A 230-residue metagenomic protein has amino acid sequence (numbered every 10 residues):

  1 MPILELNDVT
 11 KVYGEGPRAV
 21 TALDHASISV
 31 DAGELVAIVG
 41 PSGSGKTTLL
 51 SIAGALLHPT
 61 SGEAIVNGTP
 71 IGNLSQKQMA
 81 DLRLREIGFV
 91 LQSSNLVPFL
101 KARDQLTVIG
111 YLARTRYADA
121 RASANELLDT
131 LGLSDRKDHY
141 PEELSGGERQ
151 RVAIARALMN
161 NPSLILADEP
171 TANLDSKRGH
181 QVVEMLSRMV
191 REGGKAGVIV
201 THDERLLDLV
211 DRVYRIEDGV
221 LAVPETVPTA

Functional and structural regions predicted by a protein language model:
P2-E5, T10-L209, V213-I216: ABC family nucleotide-binding domain
V213-E225: H-loop (His-switch) and adjacent beta-strand-loop-beta switch element of ABC-type ATPase nucleotide-binding domains
T226-A230: ABC ATPase nucleotide-binding domains
